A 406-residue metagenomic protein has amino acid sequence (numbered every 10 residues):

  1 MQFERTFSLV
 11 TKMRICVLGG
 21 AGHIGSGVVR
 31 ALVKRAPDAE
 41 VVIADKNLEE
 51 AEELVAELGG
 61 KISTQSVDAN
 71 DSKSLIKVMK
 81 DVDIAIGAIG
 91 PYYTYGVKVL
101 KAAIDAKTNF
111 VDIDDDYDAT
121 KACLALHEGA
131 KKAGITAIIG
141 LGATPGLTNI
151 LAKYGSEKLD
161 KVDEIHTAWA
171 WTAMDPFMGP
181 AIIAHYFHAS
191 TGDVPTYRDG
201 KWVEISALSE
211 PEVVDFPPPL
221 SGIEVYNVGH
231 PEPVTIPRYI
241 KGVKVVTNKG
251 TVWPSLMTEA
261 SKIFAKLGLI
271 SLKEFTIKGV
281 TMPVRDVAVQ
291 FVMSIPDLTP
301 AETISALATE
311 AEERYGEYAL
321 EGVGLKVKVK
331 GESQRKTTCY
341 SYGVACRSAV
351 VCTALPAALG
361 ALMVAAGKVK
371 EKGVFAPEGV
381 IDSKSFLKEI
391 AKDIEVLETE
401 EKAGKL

Functional and structural regions predicted by a protein language model:
C16-A31: N-terminal Rossmann NAD(P)H-binding glycine-rich loop of SDR-like oxidoreductase domains
P37-N47: Conserved glycine-rich Rossmann-like NAD(P)H-binding loop of the short-chain dehydrogenase/reductase
N47-E49, Y117: Helix N-cap at the beta1-alpha1 junction of Rossmann-like dinucleotide-binding domains, i.e., the first residues
V67-V82, A88-P91: Conserved Rossmann-fold cofactor-binding substructure of NAD(P)-dependent oxidoreductases
P91, A102-T120: ADP-ribose/adenylate-binding Rossmann-like module
D114-I135: Rossmann-fold NAD(P)-binding glycine/threonine-rich loop
K158-L406: C-terminal catalytic/substrate-binding lobe primarily of soluble NAD(P)-dependent oxidoreductases
